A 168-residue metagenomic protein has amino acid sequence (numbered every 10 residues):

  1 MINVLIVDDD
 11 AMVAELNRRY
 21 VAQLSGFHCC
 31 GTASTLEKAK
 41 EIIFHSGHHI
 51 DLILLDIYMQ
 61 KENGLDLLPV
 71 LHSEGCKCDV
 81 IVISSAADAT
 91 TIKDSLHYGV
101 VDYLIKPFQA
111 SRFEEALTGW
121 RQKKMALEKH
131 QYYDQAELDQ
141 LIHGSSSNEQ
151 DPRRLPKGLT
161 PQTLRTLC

Functional and structural regions predicted by a protein language model:
M1-V13, N17-V21, I53: Conserved acidic segment of CheY-like receiver
D8, D56-I57, S84: Active-site residues of response regulator receiver
T32-L52: Acidic, metal-coordinating helix/loop segments flanking the phosphotransfer/catalytic sites of two-component signaling
T35, K61-D66: Acidic catalytic/metal-coordinating carboxylates
L65-K77: Short amphipathic alpha-helix used as the core "switch/output" element in two-component signaling
F108-G119, Y132-E137: C-terminal output helix
A136-C168: C-terminal output/effector regions of signal-responsive regulators
